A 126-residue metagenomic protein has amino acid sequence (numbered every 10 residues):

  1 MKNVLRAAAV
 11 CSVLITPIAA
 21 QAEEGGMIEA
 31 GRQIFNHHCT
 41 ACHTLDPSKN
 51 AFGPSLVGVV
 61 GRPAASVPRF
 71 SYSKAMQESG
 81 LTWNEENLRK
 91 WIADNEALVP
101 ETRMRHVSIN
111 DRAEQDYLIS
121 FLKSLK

Functional and structural regions predicted by a protein language model:
M1-A9: Bacterial N-terminal signal peptides that target proteins for export
A8-P17: Bacterial N-terminal signal peptides
T16-N36: Electrostatic cytochrome c docking/interface patches
A19, V60-A64, A93, K123: A generic structural signal for secondary-structure junctions that act as hinges or helix/strand caps at the edges
I28-R32, T44-T82, H106-S108: Gly/Gly-Pro-rich "capping" loops immediately C-terminal to redox-active cysteine motifs in periplasmic/lumenal
A30, I34, A51, S55 (+3 more regions): Extracytoplasmic/secreted proteins, especially bacterial periplasmic and envelope-associated proteins
C39-C42: Short cysteine clusters
N84-K126: C-terminal capping alpha-helices of c-type cytochrome domains
